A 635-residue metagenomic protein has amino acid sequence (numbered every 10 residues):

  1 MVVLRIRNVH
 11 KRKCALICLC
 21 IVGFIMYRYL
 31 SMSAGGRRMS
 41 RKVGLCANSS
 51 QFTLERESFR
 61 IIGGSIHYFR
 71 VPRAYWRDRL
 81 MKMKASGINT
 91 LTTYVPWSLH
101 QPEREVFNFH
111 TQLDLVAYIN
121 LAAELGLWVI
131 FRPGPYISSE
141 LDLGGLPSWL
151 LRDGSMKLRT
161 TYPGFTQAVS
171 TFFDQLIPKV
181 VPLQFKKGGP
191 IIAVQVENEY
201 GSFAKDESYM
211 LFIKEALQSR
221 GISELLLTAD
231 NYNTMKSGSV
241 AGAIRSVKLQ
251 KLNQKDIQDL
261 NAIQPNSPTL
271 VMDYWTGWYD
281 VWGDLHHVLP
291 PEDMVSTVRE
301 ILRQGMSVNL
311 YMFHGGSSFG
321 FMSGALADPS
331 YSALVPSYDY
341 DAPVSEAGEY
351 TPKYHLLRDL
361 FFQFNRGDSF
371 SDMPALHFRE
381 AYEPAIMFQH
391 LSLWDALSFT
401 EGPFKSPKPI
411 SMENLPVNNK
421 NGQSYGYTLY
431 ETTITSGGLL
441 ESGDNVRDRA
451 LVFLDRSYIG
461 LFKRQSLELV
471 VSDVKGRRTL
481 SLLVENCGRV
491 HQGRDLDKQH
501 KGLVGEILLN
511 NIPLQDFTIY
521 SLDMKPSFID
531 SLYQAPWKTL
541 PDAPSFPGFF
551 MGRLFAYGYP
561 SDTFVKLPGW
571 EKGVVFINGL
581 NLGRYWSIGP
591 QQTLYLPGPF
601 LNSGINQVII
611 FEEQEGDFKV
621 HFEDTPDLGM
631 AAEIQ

Functional and structural regions predicted by a protein language model:
M1-R12: Short, low-complexity, Lys/Arg-enriched N-terminal segments of secretory-pathway carbohydrate enzymes
A15-L16, T166-V180, Q184-Q195, D206-E207 (+8 more regions): Carbohydrate-binding surfaces of carbohydrate-active enzymes
R41-A74, M81-A85, V106, T111-A117 (+4 more regions): Extended substrate-binding grooves/exosites of carbohydrate-active enzymes
H67-A85, R104-L121, L440-D444, F462-Q465 (+4 more regions): Aromatic- and glycine-enriched glycan-recognition loops and surfaces that form the carbohydrate-binding subsites
Y75-G144, K214-S219: Aromatic-lined substrate-binding rim segments of carbohydrate-active enzymes
R132-P135, F185-G201, K214-L252, L270-V271 (+2 more regions): Aromatic-lined carbohydrate-recognition surfaces of secreted/lumenal glycan-active proteins
G134-A204: Active-site groove signature of glycoside hydrolases
G438-R456, L480, L554-N578, Y585-W586 (+1 more regions): Aromatic-lined ligand-binding clefts that engage carbohydrates, nucleic acids, or primary amines
